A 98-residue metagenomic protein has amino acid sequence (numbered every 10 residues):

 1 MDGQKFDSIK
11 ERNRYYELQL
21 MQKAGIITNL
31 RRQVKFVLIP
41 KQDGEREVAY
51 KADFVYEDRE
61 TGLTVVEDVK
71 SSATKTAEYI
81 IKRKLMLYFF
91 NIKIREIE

Functional and structural regions predicted by a protein language model:
M1-E98: Electrostatic, structured charged patches in enzyme active sites and in nucleic-acid/phosphate-binding
